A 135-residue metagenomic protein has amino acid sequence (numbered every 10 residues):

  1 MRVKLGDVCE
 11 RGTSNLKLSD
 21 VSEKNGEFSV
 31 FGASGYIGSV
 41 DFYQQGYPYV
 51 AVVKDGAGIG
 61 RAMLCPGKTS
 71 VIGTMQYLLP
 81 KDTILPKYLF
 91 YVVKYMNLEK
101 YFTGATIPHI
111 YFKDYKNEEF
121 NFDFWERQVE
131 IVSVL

Functional and structural regions predicted by a protein language model:
M1-G32, W125-V132: Non-catalytic DNA-recognition/assembly elements of restriction-modification systems
G32-L98, T103-I107, Y111-Y115: A short beta-sheet element
